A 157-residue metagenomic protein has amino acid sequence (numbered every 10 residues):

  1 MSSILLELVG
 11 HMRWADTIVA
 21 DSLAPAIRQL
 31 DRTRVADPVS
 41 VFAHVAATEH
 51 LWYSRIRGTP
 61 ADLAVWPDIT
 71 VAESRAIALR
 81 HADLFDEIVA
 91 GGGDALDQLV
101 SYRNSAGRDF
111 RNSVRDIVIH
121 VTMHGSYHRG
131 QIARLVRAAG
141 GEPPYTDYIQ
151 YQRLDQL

Functional and structural regions predicted by a protein language model:
M1, L5: N-terminal beta-strand motif that seeds the catalytic metal site of vicinal oxygen chelate
L6-A64, S105-L157: Short, contiguous alpha-helical
P60-Q98: Helix-adjacent hinge/juxtasegments
I88-V114: Mid-chain, well-packed structural core segment of small domains
